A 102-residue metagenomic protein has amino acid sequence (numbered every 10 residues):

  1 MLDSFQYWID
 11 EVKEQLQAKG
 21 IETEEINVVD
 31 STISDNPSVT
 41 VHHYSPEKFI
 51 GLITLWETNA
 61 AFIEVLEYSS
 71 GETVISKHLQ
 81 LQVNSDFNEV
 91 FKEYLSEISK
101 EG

Functional and structural regions predicted by a protein language model:
M1-P46, S69-H78: Negatively charged, low-complexity tracts enriched in Asp/Glu with abundant Ser/Thr
M1-Y7, I75-G102: Mixed-charge, Lys/Arg-enriched low-complexity segments
K13-Q17, E64, L95, S99-G102: Amphipathic alpha-helical interaction segments
H42-W56, F91-L95: Short, Lys/Arg-enriched charge-dense amphipathic segments
F49-S85: Intrinsically disordered, low-complexity regulatory segments enriched in Ser/Thr/Pro and charged residues
